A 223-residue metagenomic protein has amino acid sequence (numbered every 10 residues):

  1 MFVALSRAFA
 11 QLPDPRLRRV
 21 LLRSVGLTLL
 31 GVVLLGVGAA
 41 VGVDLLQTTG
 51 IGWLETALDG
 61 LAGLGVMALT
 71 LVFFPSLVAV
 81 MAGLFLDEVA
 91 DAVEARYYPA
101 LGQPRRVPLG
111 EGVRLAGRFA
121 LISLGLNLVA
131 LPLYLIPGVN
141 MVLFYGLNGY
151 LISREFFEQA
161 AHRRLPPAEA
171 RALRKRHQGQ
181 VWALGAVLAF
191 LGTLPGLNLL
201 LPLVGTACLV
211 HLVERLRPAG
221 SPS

Functional and structural regions predicted by a protein language model:
M1, F9, V41-G42: Terminal targeting/leader modules
F2-L5, G52-W53, S76-V113, E155-R174 (+1 more regions): Membrane-interface segments at transmembrane-helix boundaries
A8, P13-G26, G102-V129, S153-L191: Interfacial aromatic "cap" segments that immediately flank transmembrane helices in multipass membrane proteins
A10-P13, E94, Y98, L147: Signal for well-folded cores of large energy- and translation-related assemblies
G26-A68, P104-L128: Long, highly hydrophobic alpha-helical transmembrane signal-anchor segments
L27-A39, T70-L71, R118, I122-L143 (+1 more regions): Hydrophobic alpha-helical transmembrane segments in multi-pass membrane proteins
G38, G42, F73, H177-Q178: Residue-level recognition of alpha-helix termini/interfacial anchor residues
D59-D91, Y134-A161, G196-G220: Selective recognition of hydrophobic, aromatic-rich stretches within alpha-helical transmembrane segments of polytopic
